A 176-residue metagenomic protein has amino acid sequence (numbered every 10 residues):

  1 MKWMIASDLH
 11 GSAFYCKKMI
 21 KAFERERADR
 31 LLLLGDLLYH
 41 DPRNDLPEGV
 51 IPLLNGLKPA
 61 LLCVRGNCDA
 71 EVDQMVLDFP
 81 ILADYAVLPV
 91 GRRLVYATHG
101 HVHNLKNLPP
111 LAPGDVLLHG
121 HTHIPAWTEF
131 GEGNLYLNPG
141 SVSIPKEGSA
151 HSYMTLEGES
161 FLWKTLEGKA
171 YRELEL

Functional and structural regions predicted by a protein language model:
K2-V90: Core catalytic region of metal-dependent phosphoesterases/phosphodiesterases, especially metallo-beta-lactamase-like
I5, L32, A97-H99, L118: Structural motif
S7-H10, H99, T165: Conserved residues at beta->alpha junctions
L54, L88, A97-H99, G140: Generic structural signal for conserved hydrophobic packing positions in ordered secondary structure
L88, R172-L176: Generic detection of short hydrophobic beta-strand segments and adjacent strand-loop junctions
L94, H101-E173: Conserved beta-sheet core of the metallophosphoesterase superfamily
